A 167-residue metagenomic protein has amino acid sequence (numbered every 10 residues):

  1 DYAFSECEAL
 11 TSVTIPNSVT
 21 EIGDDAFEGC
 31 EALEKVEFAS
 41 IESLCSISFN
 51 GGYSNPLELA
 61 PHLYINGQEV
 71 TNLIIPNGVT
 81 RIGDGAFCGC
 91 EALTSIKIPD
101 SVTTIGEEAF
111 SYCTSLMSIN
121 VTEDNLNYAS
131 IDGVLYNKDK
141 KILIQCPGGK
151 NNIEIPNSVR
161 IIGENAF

Functional and structural regions predicted by a protein language model:
D1-S5, G23-E28, G51, G83-A86 (+2 more regions): Consensus positions within tandem repeat domains that build extended binding/scaffold surfaces
C7-E21, C30-I47, E58-R81, C90-T104 (+2 more regions): Structural signature of tandem-repeat unit edges
S48-S54: Short, aromatic/basic amphipathic alpha-helical patches
